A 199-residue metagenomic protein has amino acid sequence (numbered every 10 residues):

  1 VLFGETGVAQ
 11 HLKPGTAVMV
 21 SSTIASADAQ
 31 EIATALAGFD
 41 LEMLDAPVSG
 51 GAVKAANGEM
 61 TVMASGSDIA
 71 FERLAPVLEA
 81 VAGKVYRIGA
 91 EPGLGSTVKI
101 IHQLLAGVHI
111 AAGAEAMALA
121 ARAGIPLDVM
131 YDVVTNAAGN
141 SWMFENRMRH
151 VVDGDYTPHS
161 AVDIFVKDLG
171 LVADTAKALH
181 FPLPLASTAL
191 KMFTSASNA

Functional and structural regions predicted by a protein language model:
V1-G7: Glycine-rich, highly charged phosphate/nucleotide-binding loops
G4, P14-V18, T23-Q103, G107: Rossmann-fold dinucleotide-binding core
A25, G124-L127, P182: Helix N-cap / loop-to-helix initiation motif
N57-S65, Y86, P92-A123, D132-N146 (+2 more regions): Active-site-proximal catalytic alpha-helix in oxidoreductases
S96, L105, N140-A199: Interdomain hinge/lid region at the active-site interface of Rossmann-like NAD(P)-dependent oxidoreductases
D128-N136, S187-K191: Beta-strand segments within the central parallel beta-sheet cores of soluble alpha/beta enzyme folds
